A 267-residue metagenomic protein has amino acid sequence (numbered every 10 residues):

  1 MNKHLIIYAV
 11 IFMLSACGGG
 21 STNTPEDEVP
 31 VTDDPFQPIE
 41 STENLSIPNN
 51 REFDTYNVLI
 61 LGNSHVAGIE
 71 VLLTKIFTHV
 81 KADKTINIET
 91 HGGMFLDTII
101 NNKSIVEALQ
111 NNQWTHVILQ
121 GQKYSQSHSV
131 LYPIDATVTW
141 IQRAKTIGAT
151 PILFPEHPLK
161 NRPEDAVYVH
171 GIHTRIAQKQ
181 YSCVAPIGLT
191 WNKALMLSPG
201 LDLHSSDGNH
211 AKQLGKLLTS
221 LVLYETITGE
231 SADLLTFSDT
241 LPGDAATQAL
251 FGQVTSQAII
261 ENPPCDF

Functional and structural regions predicted by a protein language model:
M1-L5: Positively charged n-region of N-terminal signal peptides that target proteins for export
M13-A16: C-terminal motif of bacterial Sec signal peptides marking the signal peptidase cleavage site
G18-S21: Bacterial signal peptide processing site
D27-N57: N-terminal low-complexity, Pro/Thr/Ser-rich intrinsically disordered segments that act as propeptides or flexible
Y56-D135: Conserved SGNH/GDSL esterase-like catalytic core that processes O-acyl groups on lipids and polysaccharides
Y132-V138, A166-H170: Charged helix-capping and loop-helix junction motifs
Q142-P151, S182: A short helix->loop->beta-strand "cap" motif at the edges of active sites that frequently abuts
P163-F267: Catalytic His-Asp segment of secreted/periplasmic serine-dependent ester chemistry enzymes
